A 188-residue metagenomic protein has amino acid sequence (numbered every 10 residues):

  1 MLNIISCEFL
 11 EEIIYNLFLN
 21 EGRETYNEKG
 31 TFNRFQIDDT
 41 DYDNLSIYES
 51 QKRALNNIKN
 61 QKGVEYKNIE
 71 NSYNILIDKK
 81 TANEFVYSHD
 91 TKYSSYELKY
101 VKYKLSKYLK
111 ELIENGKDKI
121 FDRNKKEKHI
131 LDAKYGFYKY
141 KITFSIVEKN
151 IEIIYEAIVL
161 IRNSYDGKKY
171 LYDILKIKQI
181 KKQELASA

Functional and structural regions predicted by a protein language model:
M1-A188: Ribonuclease/tRNase effector modules and their secretory precursors
